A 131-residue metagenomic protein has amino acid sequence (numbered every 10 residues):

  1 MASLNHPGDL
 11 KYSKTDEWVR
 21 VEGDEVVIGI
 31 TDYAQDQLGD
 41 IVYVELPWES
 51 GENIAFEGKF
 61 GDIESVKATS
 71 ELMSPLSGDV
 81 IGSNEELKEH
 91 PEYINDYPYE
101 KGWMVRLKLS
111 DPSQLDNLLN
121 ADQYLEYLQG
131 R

Functional and structural regions predicted by a protein language model:
M1-K59, D96-R131: Acidic, low-complexity mobile loops and tails
L4-P7, L72-L76: Short, glycine/small-residue-enriched coil/turn segments at secondary-structure junctions
D16, I63, L72, V80-I81: Conserved hydrophobic positions within beta-strands
V21-D24, T69, G82-E89, Q114: Short, conserved beta-turn/loop elements at beta-strand boundaries and strand-helix junctions
N53, E71, S77-D79: Beta-solenoid/beta-rich acyl/carboxylate-transfer cores
G58-K59, S65, E85: Short, surface-exposed secondary-structure boundary micro-motifs
D62-M73, H90-E92: Short, Lys/Arg- and Gly-enriched loop/turn segments at beta-strand edges
I81-V105: Aromatic- and Lys/Arg-enriched surface recognition patch
